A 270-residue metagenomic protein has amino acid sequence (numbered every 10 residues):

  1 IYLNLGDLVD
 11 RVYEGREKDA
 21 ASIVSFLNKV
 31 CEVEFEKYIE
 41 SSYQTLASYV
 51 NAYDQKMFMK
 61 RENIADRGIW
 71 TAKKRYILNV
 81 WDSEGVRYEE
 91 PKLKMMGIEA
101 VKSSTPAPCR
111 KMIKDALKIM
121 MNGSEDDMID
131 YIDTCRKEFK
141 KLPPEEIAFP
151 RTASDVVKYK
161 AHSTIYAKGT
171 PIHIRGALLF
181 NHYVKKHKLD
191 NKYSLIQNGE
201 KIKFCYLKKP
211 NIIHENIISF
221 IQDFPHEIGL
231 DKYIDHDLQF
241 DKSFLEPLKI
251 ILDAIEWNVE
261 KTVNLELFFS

Functional and structural regions predicted by a protein language model:
I1-L3: Extended, hydrophobic alpha-helical segments in both membrane/secreted and soluble proteins
L5-S270: DNA-dependent DNA polymerase catalytic subunits
